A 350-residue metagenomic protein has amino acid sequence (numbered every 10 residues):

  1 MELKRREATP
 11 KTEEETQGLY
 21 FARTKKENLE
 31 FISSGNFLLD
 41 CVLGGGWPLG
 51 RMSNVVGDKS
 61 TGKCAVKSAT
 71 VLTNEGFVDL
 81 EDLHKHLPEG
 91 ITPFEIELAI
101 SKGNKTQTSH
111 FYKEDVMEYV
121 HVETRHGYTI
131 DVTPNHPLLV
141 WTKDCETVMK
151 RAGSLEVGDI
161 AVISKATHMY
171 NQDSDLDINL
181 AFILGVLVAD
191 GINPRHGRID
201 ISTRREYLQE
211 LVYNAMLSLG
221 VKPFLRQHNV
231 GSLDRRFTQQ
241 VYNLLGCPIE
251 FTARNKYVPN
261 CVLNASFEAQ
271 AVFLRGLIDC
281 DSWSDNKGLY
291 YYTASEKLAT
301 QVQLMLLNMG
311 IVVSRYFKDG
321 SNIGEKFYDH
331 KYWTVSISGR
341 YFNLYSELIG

Functional and structural regions predicted by a protein language model:
M1-R5, V66-L72, V162, S174: Generic start-of-chain signal for non-secretory N-termini
E2-C64: The Walker A/P-loop phosphate-binding site
C41, F77-L80, E146-K150: Short, solvent-exposed loop/turn positions at domain surfaces that link secondary-structure elements or cap domain
C64-T73, Q303, G310, L344-G350: Short intrinsically disordered, low-complexity coil segments enriched in acidic
A65-S109: Long, charge-dense accessory insertions within large macromolecular proteins
H86, S109-E325, T334-V335: Intein-associated homing endonuclease modules of the LAGLIDADG/DOD-type, together with closely related HINT-family
F327-Y345, I349: Polar, glycine-rich mid-to-C-terminal structural blocks that act as macromolecule-binding/assembly scaffolds
